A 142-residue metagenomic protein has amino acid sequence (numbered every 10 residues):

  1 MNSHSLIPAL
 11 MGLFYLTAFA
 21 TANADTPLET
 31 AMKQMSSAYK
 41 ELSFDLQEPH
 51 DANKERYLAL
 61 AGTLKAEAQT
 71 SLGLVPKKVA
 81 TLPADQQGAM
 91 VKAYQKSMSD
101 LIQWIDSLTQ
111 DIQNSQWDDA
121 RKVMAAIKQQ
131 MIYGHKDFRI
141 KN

Functional and structural regions predicted by a protein language model:
M1-L10: Bacterial N-terminal signal peptides that target proteins for export
L16-A20: N-terminal signal peptide c-region/cleavage motif recognized by signal peptidases
A22-A59, K141: Immediate post-signal-peptide N-terminus of mature secreted/exported proteins
T30, Q34-S37, E41, A59 (+6 more regions): Charged, amphipathic alpha-helical oligomerization/scaffolding segments
Q47-K78: N-terminal, post-signal-peptide region of Sec/Tat-exported proteins
K54-G62, G88-K92, D118-A126: Short, charged, amphipathic alpha-helical segments
T70-A93, N142: Short, solvent-exposed, charged loop/turn and helix-capping segments that join or cap alpha-helices on peripheral
W104-N142: C-terminal amphipathic alpha-helix
